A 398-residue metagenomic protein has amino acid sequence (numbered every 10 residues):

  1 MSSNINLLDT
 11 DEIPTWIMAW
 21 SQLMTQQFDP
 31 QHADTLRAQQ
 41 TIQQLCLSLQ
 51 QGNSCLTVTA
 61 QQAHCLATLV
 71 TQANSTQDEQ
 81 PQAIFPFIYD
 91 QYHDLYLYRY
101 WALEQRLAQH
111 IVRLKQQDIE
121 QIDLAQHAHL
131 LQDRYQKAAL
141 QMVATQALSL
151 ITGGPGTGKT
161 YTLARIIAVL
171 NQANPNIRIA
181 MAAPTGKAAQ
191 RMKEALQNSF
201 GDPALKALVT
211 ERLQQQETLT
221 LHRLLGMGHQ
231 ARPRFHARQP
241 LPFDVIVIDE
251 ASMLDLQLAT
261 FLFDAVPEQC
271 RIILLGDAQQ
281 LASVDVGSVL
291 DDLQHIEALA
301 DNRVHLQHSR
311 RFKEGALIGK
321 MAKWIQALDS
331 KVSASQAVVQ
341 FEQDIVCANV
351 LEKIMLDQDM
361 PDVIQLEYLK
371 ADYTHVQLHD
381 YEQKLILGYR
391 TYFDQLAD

Functional and structural regions predicted by a protein language model:
Q62-I122: Interdomain "pre-motor" coupling segment immediately N-terminal to P-loop NTPase/helicase cores
L130-T145: N-terminal pre-P-loop "Q-motif" helix
I151, M181: Hydrophobic anchor at the beta1->P-loop junction of P-loop NTPases
K159: Conserved lysine of the Walker
T162, I166: Hydrophobic positions on the alpha1 helix immediately C-terminal to the Walker A/P-loop
A183-P242: Inter-Walker segment of RecA-like/P-loop motor cores
D249-E250, G276: Walker B catalytic acidic pair
Q279, S283-D398: Conserved helicase motor core of P-loop NTPases
